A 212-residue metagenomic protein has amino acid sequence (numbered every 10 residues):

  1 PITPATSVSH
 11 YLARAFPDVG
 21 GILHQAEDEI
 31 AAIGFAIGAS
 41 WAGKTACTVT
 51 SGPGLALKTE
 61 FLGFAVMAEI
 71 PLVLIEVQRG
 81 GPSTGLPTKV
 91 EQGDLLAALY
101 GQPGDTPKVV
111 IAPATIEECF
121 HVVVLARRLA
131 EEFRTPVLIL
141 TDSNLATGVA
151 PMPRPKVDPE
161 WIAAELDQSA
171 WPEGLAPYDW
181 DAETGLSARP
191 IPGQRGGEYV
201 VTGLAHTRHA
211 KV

Functional and structural regions predicted by a protein language model:
P1-K108, A112-P113: Thiamine diphosphate
T6-S7, G81-S83, E118-C119, A146-V149: Short, well-ordered, mixed-charge alpha-helical segments that flank or form enzyme active sites
G38-W41, M67, H121, R128 (+1 more regions): Charged/polar positions on well-ordered alpha helices
T59-A65, L86-V90, P107-I116, I139-A146 (+2 more regions): Short flexible/disordered coil segments
D105-A130: Active-site/ligand-binding-proximal alpha/beta "capping" segment
V122-V212: Flexible, low-complexity linker and terminal segments
